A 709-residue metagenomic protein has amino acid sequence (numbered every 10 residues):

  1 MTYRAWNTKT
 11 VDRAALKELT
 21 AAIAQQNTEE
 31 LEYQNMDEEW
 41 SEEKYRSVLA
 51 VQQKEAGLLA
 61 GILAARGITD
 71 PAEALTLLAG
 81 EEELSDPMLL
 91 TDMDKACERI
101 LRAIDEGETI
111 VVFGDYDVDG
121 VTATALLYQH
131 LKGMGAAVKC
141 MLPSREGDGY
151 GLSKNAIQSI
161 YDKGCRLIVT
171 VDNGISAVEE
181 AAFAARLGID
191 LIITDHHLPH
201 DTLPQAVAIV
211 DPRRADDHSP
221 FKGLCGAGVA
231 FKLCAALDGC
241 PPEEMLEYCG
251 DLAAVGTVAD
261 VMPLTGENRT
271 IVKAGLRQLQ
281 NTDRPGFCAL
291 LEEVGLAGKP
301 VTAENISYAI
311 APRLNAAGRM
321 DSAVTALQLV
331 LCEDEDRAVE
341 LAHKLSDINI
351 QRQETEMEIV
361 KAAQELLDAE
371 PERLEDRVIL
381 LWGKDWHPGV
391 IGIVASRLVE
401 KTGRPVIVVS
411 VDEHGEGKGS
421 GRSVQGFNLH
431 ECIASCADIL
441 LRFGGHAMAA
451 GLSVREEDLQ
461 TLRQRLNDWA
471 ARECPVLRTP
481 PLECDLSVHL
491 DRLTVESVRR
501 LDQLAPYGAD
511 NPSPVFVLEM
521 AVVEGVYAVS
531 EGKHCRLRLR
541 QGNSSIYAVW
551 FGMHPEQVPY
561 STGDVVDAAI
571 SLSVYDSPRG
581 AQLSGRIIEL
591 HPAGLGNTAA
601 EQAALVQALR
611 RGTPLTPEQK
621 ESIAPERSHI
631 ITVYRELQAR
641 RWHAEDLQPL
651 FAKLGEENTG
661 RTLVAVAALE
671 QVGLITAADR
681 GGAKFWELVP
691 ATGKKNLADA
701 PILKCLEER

Functional and structural regions predicted by a protein language model:
M1-Y33, D37-K54, L59, A569: Extended, charged alpha/beta regions that create polyanion-binding interfaces
T10-R13, S41, A50-R166, L187-G188 (+2 more regions): Hydrophobic helix-and-loop "lid/oligomerization" segment in the mid-to-C-terminal part of catalytic domains
G120, R145-Y150, L198-H200, D217 (+1 more regions): Short, small-residue-enriched loops and turns at beta-alpha junctions that line or gate enzyme active sites
L126, Q205-V258, H629: Short alpha-helices
K132, A137, R269-Q364, V378 (+3 more regions): Acidic, two-metal ion nucleic-acid-processing modules in DNA metabolism proteins
I157, A181-A182, V666: Short amphipathic alpha-helical segments and helix-helix/interface helices
V171-L224: Histidine/acidic-residue-rich, glycine-tolerant segments that coordinate divalent metal ions
